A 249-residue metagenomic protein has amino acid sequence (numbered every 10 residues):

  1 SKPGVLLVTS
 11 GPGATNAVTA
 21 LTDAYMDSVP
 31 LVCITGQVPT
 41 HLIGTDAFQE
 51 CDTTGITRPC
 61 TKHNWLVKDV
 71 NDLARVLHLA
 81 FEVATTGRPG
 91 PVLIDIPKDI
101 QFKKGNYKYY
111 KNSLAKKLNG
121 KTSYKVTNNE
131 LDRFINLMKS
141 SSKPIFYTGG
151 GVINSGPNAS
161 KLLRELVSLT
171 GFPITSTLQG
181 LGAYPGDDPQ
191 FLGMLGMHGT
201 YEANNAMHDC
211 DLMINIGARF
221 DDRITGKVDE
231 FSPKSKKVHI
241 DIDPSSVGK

Functional and structural regions predicted by a protein language model:
S1-K249: N-terminal alpha/beta PP-like core and its mobile active-site loop of ThDP/TPP-dependent enzymes
